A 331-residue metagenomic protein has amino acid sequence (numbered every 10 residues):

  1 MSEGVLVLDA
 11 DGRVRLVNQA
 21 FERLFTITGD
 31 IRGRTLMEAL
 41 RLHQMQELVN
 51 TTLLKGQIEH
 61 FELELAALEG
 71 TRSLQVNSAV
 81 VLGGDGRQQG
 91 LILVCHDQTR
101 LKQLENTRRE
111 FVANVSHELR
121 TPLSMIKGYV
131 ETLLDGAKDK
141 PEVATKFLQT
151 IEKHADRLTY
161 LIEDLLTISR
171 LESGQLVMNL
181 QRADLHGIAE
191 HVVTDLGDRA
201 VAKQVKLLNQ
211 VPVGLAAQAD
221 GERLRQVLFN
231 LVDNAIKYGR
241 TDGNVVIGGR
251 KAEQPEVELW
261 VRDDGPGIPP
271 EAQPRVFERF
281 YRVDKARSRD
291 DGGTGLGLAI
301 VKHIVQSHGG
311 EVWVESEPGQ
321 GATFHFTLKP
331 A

Functional and structural regions predicted by a protein language model:
R32-R100: PAS-family sensory/regulatory modules and their coupling/dimerization elements
L134-P141: Short acidic helix/loop segment immediately C-terminal to the autophosphorylated histidine in two-component histidine
K153-L158: Short alpha-helical segment of the dimerization/phosphotransfer core of two-component systems
S173-M178, A216-A219: Conserved micro-motifs of the catalytic ATP-binding
N179-D184, V201, K206-L215, A252: Conserved catalytic submotifs in the C-terminal HATPase_c
L185, G267-E278: Short helix N-cap motif at coil->helix boundaries in the Bergerat
G309-G310: Conserved glycine-rich
